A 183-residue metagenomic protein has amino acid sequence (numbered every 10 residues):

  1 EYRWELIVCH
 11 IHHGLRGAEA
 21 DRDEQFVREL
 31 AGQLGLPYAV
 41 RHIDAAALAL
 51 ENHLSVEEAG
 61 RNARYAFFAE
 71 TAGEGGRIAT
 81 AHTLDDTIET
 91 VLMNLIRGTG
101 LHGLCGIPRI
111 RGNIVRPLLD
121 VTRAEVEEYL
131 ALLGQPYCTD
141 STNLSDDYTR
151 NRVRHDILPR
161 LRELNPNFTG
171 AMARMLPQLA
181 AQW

Functional and structural regions predicted by a protein language model:
E1-D156: Core alpha/beta nucleotide-donor-binding catalytic domains of modification enzymes
Y148-W183: ATP/NTP-dependent adenylation/nucleotidyl-transfer catalytic domains that generate, transfer, or process NMP-activated
